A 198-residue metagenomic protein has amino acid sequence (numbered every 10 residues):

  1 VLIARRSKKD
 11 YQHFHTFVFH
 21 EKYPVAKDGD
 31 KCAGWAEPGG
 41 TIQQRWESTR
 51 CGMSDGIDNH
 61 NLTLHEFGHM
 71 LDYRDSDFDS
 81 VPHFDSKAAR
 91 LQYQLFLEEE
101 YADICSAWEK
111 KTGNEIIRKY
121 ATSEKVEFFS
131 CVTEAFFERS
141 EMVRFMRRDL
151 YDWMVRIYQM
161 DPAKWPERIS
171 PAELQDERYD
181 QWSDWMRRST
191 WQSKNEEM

Functional and structural regions predicted by a protein language model:
V1-V25: Extended cationic-aromatic binding surfaces that line active-site or macromolecule-binding grooves and engage
A4-R5, K22-S54, D77-M198: Metalloprotease/metallohydrolase-associated module, dominated by Zn2+-dependent proteases
Y11, S54-G56: Short glycine/proline-enriched turns and hinge-like loops at secondary-structure junctions
H15, G40-I42, H60: Generic beta-strand structural signal
F17, D30-C32, I57-H60: "Short basic amphipathic alpha-helical interaction patches in structured regions
D58-D75, S130: Active-site recognition of the HExxH zinc-binding catalytic motif
